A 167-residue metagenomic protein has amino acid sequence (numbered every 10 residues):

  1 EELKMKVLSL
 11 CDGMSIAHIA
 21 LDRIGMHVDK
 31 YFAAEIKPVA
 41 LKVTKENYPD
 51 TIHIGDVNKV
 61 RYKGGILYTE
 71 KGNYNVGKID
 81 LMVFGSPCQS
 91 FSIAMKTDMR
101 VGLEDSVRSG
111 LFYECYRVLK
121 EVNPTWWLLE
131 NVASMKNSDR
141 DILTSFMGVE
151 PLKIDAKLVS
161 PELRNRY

Functional and structural regions predicted by a protein language model:
E1-Y167: Conserved active-site and SAM-binding loop architecture of S-adenosyl-L-methionine-dependent nucleic-acid
